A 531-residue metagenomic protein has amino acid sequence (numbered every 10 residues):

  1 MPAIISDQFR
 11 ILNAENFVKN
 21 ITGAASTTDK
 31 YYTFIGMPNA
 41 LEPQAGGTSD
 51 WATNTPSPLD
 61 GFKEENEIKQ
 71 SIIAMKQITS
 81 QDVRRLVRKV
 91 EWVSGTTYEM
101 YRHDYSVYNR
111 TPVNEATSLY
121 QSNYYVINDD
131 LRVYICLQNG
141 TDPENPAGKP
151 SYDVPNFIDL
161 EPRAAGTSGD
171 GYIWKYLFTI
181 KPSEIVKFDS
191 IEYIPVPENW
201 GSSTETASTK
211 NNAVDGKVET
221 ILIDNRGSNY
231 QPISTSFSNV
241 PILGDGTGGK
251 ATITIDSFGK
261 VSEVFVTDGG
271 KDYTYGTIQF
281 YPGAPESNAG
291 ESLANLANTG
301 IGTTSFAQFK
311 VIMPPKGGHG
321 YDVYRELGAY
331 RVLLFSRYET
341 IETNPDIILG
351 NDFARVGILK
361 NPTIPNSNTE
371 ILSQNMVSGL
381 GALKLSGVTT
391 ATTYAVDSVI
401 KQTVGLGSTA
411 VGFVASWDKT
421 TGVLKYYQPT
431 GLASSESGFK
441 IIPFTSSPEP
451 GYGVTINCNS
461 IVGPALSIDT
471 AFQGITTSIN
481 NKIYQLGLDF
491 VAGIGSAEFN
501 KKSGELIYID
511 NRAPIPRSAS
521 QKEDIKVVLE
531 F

Functional and structural regions predicted by a protein language model:
M1-E144, D153-V196, P345-K384, T392-T393 (+10 more regions): Extended assembly-interface regions of large multimeric machines
T141-E161, S262-V264, T420-P429: Short, solvent-exposed secondary-structure boundary/capping segments
T167-F531: Conserved, function-critical positions that sit in or immediately flank catalytic and ligand-binding motifs
